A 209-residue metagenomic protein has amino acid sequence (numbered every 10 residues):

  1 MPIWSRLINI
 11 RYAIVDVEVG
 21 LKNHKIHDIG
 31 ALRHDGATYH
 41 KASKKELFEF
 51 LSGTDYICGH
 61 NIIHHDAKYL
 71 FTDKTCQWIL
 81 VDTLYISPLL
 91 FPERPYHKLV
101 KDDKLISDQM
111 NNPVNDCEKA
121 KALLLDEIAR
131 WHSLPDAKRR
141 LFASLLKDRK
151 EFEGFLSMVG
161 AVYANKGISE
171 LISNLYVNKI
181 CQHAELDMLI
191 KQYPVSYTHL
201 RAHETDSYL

Functional and structural regions predicted by a protein language model:
M1-I8, D82: N-terminal accessory regions of nucleic-acid-interacting proteins
R11-G20: Two-metal-ion RNase H-like nuclease active-site motif
V19-L21, I63-H64, Y85, E204: Short, glycine/acidic-enriched loop or turn micro-motifs at the edges of active sites
L21-I29: Short, flexible loop/turn motifs enriched in small residues
L32-W131: Conserved DEDDh/DEDDy metal-dependent 3′-5′ exonuclease domain
L99-N174: Acidic, Mg2+-coordinating catalytic module of metal-dependent nucleases/exonucleases that use a two-metal-ion mechanism
S157-Y197: Acidic catalytic cores of enzymes that act on phosphate-bearing nucleotides/polynucleotides
T198-T205: Conserved small/polar residues in nucleotide/adenosyl-binding loops
